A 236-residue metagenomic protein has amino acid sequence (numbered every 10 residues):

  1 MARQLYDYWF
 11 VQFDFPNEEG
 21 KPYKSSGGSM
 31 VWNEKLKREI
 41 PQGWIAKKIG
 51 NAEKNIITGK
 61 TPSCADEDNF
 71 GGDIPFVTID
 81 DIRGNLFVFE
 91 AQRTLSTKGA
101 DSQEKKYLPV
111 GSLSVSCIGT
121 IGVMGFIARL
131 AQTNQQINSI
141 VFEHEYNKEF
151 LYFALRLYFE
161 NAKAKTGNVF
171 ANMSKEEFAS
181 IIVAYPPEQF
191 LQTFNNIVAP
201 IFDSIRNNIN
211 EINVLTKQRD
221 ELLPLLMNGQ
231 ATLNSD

Functional and structural regions predicted by a protein language model:
M1-L5, S26-K60, A184, E188-T193 (+1 more regions): Non-catalytic DNA-recognition/assembly elements of restriction-modification systems
A2-D14, E19-G27: Glycine-rich, mobile lid/loop segments that gate access to catalytic sites or pores
G20-S25, P62-N69, T166-V169: Short coil/turn segments at secondary-structure boundaries
M30-L36, K47-E67, T78-V110, A128 (+1 more regions): Sequence-specific dsDNA recognition surfaces
T78-I79, Q92-Y158, T166-V169, S174-F178: A short beta-sheet element
M124-F126, K148-F150, A162-A164, F190-N195 (+2 more regions): Extended hydrophobic-aromatic, low-complexity segments
